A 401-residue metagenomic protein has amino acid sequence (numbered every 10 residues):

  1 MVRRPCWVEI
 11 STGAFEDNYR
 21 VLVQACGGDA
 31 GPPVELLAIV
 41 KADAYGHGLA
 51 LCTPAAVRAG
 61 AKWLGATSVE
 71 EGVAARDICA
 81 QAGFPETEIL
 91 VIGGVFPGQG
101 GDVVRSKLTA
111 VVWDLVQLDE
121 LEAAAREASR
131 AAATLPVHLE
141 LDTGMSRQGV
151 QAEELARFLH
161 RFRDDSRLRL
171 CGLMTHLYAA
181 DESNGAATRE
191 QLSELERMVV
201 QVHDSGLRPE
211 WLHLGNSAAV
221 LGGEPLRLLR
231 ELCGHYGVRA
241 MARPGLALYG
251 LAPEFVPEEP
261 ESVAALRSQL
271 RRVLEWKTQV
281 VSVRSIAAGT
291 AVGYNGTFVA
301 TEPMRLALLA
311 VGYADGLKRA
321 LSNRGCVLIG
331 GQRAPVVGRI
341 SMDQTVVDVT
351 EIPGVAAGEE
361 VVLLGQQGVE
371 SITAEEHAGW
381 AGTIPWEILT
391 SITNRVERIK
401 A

Functional and structural regions predicted by a protein language model:
M1-Y19, Q24, E71-V73, V95-P97 (+3 more regions): Active-site anion/phosphate-binding pocket segments in diverse small-molecule metabolic enzymes
V2, C6-E9, G27, G31-H213: Active-site-proximal beta-alpha core segment in soluble small-molecule metabolic enzymes
